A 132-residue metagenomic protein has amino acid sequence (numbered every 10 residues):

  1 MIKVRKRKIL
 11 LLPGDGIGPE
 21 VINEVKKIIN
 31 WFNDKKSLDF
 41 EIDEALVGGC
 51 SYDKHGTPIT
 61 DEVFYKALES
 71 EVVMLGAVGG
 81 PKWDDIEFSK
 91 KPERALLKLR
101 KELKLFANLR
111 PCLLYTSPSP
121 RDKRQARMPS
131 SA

Functional and structural regions predicted by a protein language model:
M1: A short, basic/flexible loop-to-alpha-helix module at the beginning of a structural domain
R5-F106, S117: Metallocofactor- and cofactor-centric catalytic cores in central/energy metabolism, strongly enriched
I9, K123-A126: Small/flexible residues
G18, D122-K123: Intrinsically disordered, low-complexity regions enriched for glutamine and histidine
K104-C112, R124: Short secondary-structure capping/junction motifs at helix and strand boundaries
Y115-D122: Conserved small/polar residues in nucleotide/adenosyl-binding loops
A126-A132: Hydrophobic alpha-helical segments, chiefly the membrane-spanning helices and signal/signal-anchor peptides
